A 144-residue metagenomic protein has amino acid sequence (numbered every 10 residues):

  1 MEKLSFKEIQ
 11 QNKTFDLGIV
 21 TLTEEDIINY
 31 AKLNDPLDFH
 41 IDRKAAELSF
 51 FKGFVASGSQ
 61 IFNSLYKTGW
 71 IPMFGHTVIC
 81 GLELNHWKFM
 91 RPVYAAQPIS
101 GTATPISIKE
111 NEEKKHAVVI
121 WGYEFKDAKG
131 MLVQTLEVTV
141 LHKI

Functional and structural regions predicted by a protein language model:
M1-E83: Hot-dog-fold acyl-thioester-processing enzymes
M1-Q11, F89-I144: HotDog/MaoC-like acyl-thioester-processing domains
N85-W87: Generic beta-strand hydrophobic packing signal
